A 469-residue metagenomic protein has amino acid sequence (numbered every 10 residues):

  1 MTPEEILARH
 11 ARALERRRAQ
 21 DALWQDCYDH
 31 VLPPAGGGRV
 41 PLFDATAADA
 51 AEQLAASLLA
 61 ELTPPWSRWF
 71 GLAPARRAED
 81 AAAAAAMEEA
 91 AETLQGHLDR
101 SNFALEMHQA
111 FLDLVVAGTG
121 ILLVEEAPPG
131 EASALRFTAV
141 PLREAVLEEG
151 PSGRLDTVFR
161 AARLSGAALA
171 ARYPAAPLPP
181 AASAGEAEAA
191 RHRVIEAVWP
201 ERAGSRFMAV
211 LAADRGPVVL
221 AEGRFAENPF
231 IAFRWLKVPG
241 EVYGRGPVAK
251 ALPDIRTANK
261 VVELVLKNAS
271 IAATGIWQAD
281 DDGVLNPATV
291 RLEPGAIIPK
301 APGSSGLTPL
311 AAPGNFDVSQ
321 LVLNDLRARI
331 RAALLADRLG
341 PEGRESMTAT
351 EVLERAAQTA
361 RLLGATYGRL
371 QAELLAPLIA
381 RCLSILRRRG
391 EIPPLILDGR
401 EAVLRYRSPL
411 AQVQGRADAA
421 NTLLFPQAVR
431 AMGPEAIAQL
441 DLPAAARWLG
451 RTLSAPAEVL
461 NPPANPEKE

Functional and structural regions predicted by a protein language model:
M1-P34, T274-E469: C-terminal anchoring/interaction modules
M1-S183: Extended, helix-rich architectural segments
F43, A75-A82, Q95, A110 (+5 more regions): Conserved aromatic-histidine-acidic binding/catalytic patches
A50-L62, L94, E106-V115, V248-N268 (+3 more regions): Short, Φ-rich (hydrophobic/aromatic) sequence segments
A82, A86, A90, F103-E106 (+6 more regions): Short amphipathic alpha-helical segments
M87, A91, A104, H108 (+8 more regions): Alpha-helix initiation and N-capping motif
E126-R291: Structured, contiguous alpha/beta core segments that scaffold functional sites
